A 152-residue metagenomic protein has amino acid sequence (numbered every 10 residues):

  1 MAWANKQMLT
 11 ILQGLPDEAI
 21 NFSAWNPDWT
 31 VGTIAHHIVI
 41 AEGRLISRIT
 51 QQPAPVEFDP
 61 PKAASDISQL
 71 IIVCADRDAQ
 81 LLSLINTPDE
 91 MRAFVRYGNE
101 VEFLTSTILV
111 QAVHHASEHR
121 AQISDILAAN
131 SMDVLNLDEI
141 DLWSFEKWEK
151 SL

Functional and structural regions predicted by a protein language model:
A2-T10, D17-D59, N99-L152: Short, contiguous alpha-helical
Q7, I11, D76, Q80 (+2 more regions): Solvent-exposed, charged/polar functional surfaces in cytosolic regulatory/catalytic domains
L12, I85-D89, N130: A general structural signal marking secondary-structure boundaries and capping sites
S47, Q51-P88: Helix-adjacent hinge/juxtasegments
I85-N99: Acidic catalytic patch
